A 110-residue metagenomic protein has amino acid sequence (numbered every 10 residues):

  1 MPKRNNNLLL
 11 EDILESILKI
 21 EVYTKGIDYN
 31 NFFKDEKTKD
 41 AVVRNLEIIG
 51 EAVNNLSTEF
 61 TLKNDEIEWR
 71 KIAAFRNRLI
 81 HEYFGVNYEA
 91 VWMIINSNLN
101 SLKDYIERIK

Functional and structural regions predicted by a protein language model:
M1-K110: Solvent-exposed interaction patches of small proteins and small membrane subunits
